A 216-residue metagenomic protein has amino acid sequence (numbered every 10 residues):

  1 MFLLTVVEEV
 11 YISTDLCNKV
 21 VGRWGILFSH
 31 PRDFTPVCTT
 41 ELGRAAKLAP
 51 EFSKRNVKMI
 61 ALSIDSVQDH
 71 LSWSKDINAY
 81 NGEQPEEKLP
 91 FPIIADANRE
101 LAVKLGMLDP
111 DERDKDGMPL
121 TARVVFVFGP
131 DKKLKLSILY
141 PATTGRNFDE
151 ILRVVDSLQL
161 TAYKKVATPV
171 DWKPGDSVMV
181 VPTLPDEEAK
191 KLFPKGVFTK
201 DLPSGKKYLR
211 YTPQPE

Functional and structural regions predicted by a protein language model:
M1-E216: Chalcogenol-based redox active-site neighborhoods
